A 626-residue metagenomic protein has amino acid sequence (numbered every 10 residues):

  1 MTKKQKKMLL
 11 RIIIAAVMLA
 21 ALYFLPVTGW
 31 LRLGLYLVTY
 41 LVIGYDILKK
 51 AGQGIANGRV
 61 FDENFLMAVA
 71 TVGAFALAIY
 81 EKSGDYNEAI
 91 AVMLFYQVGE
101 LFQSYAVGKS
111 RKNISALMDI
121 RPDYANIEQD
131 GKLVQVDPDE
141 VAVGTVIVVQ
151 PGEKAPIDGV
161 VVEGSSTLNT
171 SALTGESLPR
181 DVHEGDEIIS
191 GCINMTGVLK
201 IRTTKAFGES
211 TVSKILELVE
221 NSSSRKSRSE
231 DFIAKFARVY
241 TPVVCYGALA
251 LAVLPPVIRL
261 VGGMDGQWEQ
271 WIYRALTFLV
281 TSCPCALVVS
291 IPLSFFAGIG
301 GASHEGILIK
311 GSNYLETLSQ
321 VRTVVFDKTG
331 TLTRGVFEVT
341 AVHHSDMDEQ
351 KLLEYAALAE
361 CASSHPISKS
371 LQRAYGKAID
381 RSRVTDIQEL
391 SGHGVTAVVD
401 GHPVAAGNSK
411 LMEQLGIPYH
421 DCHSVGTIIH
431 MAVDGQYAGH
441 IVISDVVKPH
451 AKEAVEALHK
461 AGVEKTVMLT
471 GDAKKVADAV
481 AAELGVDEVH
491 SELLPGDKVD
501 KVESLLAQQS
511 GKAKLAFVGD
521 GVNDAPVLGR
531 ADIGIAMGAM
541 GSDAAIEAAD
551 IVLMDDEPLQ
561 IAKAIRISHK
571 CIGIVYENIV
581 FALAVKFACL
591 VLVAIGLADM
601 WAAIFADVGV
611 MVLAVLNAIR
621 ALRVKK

Functional and structural regions predicted by a protein language model:
M1-A16, G34, L48-F75, L216-A250 (+5 more regions): Soluble-to-membrane junctions at the N-terminal ends of transmembrane alpha-helices in multi-pass ion-transporting
T2-Y124, K235, P242, Q270 (+1 more regions): Transmembrane helix-loop-helix hairpins at the membrane interface
G29-L37, V60-A68, E81-V92, F232 (+4 more regions): Membrane-water interface of transmembrane alpha-helices in multipass transporters/channels
N57, E63-T71, L173, Y273 (+2 more regions): Conserved catalytic phosphorylation-site environment of P-type ATPases
F65-L66, A91-P151, V182, I309 (+5 more regions): Juxtamembrane coupling segments of multi-pass membrane pumps/enzymes
A116-E209, N313-A356, V398-V399: Conserved cytosolic catalytic loops of P-type ATPases
V339-K465, K474, V486-V502: P-type ATPase nucleotide-binding
G401, T427, V433-E577: Conserved ATP-binding TGD loop and adjacent catalytic N/P-domain core of P-type ATPases
